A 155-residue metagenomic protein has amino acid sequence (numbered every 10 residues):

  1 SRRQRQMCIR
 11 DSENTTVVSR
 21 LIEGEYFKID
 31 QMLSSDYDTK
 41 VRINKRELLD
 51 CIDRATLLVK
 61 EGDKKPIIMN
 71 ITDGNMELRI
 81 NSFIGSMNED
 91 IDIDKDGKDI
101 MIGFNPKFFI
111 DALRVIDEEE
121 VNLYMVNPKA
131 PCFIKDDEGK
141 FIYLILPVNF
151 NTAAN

Functional and structural regions predicted by a protein language model:
S1-I9: Single conserved hydrophobic/aromatic residue that forms the stacking wall/gate of nucleotide- or nucleobase-binding
V17-V18, E23, D38-T39, R46-G103 (+3 more regions): Intrinsic, low-complexity N-terminal interaction/targeting segments
E23-D30: Active-site loop ensemble at the mouth of alpha/beta enzyme cores that anchors a bound cofactor
M32-D36: Short hinge/gating elements
V59, V126-N127: Histone-fold recognition with a strong bias for associated Lys/Arg-rich disordered tails
N70, Y124-V126: Solvent-exposed beta-strand sheet faces enriched in polar/charged residues
D117-E119: Beta-rich strand-turn-strand
P128-I134: Low-complexity, intrinsically disordered Gly/Pro/Thr-rich segments
